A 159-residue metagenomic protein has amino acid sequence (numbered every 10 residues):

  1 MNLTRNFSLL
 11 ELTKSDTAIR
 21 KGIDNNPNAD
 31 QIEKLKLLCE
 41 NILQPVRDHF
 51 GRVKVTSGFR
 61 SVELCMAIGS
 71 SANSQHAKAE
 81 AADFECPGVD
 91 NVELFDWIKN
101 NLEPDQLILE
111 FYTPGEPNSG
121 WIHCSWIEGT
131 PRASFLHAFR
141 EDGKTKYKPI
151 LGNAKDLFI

Functional and structural regions predicted by a protein language model:
M1-R47, F139-I159: Extracytoplasmic cell-surface/polysaccharide-interacting catalytic and binding patches
L38-I42, L64, E80, D90 (+1 more regions): Amphipathic alpha-helical interface surfaces
L43-I68: Extended, low-complexity, intrinsically disordered C-terminal regulatory tails of eukaryotic serine/threonine kinases
R52, A81, W121: A residue-level signal for beta-strand positions that form part of recognition/binding surfaces within mature
T56-G58, E85-G88: Short His-Asn-centered micro-motif
E63-A79: Charged, often glycine-rich, active-site loop that binds/positions anionic groups
A77-P87: Catalytic metal-binding acidic patch
C86-I159: Catalytic cores and adjacent binding grooves of peptidoglycan-active enzymes
